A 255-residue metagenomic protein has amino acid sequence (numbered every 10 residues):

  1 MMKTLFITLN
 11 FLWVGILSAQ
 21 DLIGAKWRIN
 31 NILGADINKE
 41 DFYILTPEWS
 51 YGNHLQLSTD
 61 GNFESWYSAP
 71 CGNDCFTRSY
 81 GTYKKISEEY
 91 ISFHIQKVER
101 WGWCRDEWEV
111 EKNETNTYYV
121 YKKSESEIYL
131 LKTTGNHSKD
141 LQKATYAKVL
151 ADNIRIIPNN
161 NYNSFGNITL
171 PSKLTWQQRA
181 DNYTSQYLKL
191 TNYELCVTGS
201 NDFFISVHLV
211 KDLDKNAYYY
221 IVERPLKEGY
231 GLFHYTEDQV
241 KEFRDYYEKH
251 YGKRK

Functional and structural regions predicted by a protein language model:
M1-G24: Bacterial Sec-dependent N-terminal signal peptides
M2, I7, T59, N161 (+2 more regions): N-terminal leader/targeting signatures
A19-R78, Y90-L170, L174-Q178, L213-N216 (+2 more regions): Lipid interaction determinants
T169-E194: Short, non-transmembrane alpha-helical segments in secretory-pathway proteins
Y193, V197-E223: Exposed beta-strand-loop-beta-strand "reactive/processing" segments of non-cytosolic proteins
